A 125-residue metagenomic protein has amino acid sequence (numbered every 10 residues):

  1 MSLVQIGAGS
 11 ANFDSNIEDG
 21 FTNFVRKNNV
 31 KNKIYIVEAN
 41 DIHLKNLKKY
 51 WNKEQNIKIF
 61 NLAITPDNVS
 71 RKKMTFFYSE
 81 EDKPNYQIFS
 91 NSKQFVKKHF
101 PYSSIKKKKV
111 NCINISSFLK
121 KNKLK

Functional and structural regions predicted by a protein language model:
M1-K125: Phosphate/nucleotide-binding beta-alpha loop and adjacent structural elements of enzyme active sites
